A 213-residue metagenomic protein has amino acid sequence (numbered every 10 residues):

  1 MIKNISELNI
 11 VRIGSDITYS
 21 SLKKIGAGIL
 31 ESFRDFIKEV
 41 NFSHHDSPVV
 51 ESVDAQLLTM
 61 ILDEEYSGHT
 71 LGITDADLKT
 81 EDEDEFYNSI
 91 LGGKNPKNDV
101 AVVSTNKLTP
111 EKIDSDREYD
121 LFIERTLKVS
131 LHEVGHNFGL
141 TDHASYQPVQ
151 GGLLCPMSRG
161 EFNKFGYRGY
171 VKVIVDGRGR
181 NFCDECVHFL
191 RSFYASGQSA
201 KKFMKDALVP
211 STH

Functional and structural regions predicted by a protein language model:
K3-S21: Fold-level signature of zinc-dependent metallopeptidase catalytic domains
N4, E65, P96-K97, V149-G151: A short, structural micro-pattern
S15, F193-H213: Pan-zinc metallopeptidase signature
D16-V129, N137-T141: Metzincin-family zinc-dependent endopeptidase catalytic domain
F33, L62-Y66, E161, Y194 (+1 more regions): Generic secondary-structure transition motif, activating predominantly at the C-termini of alpha-helices
L57, F182-E185, S199-F203: Exposed alpha-helical structural elements
D116-S196: The catalytic-center signature of Zn2+-dependent metalloproteases
